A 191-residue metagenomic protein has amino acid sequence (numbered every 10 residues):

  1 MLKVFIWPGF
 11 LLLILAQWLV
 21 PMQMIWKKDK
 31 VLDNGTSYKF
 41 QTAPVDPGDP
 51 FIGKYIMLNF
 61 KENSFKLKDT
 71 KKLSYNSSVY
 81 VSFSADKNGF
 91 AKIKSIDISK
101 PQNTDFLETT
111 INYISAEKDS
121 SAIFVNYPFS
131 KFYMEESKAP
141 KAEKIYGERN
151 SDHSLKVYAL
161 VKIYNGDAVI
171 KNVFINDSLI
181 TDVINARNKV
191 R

Functional and structural regions predicted by a protein language model:
F5-Q23: Hydrophobic membrane-insertion alpha-helices, especially the h-region of bacterial N-terminal signal peptides
V20-K39: Aromatic-capped interface at the extracytoplasmic side of an N-terminal signal-anchor transmembrane helix
K27-D29, D49, K61, D152-K156 (+1 more regions): Extracellular/lumenal and peripheral-membrane lipid-interaction modules
G35-S37, Y55-M57, N76-S78, S154-Y158: Extracytoplasmic
K39-D69: Short extracytoplasmic
P44-D46, E62-S64, A85-K87, I163-D167: Beta-strand elements of well-folded, non-transmembrane domains
E62-D119: Structured domain cores in non-transmembrane regions
S99-R191: Soluble extracytoplasmic domains of inner/organellar membrane proteins
